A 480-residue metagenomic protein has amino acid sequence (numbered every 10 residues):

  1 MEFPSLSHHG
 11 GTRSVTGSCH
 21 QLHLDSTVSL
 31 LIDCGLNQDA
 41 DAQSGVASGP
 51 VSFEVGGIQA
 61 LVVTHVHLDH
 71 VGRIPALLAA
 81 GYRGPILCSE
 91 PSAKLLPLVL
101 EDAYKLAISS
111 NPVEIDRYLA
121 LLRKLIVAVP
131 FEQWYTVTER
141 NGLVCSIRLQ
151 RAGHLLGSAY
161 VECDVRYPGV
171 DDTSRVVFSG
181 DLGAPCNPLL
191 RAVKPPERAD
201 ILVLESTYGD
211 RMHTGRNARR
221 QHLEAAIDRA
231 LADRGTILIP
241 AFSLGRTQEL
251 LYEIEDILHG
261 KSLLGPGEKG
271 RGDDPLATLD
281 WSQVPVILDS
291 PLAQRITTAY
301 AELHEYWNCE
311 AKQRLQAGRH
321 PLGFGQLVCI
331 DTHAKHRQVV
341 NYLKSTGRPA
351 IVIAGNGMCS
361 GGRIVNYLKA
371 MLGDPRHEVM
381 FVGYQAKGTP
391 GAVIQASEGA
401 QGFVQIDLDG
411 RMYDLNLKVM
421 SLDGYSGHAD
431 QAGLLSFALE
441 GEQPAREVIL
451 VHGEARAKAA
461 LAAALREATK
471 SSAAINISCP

Functional and structural regions predicted by a protein language model:
M1-V62, H67, V71, A76-E249 (+2 more regions): His/Asp/Glu-rich metal-coordinating catalytic cores of metallo-dependent phosphodiesterases/hydrolases acting on
L22-D25, C163-R166, V193-P196, R219 (+6 more regions): Short, solvent-exposed amphipathic alpha-helical segments in soluble enzyme and RNA/protein-processing domains
V28, G81-P85, D233-G235, W281-V284 (+3 more regions): A short helix->loop->beta-strand "cap" motif at the edges of active sites that frequently abuts
A42-G45, P188-V203, Y306-E310, Q385-D414: Short, compositionally biased "basic patch" segments
Q59, D200, A350, H377 (+1 more regions): Conserved acidic residues
A226-P390, I406-D407, G441, V451: Hard-cation-handling environments
V404-A438: Generic long, charged, amphipathic alpha-helical segments
L435-L465: C-terminal structured "cap/appendage" subdomains that terminate the fold
